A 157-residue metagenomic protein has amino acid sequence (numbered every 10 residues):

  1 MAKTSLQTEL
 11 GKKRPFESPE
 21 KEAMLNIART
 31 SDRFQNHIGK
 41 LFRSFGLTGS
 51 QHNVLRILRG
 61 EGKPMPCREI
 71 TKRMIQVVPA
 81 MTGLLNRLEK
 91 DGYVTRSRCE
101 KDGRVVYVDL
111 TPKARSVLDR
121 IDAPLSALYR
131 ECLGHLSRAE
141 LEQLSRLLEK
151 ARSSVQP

Functional and structural regions predicted by a protein language model:
M1-F16, A139-P157: C-terminal regulatory/oligomerization modules of transcriptional regulators
M1-F45: N-terminal leader segment of winged-helix/HTH proteins
R43, T71-K72, E89-K90: Alpha-helical residues within the helix-turn-helix
V54-L55: Short alpha-helical "packing" element that flanks the helix-turn-helix/winged-helix DNA-binding module
E61-P66: Short capping segments at the starts of secondary-structure elements
N86-R146: Charged, amphipathic alpha-helical coiled-coil/dimerization segments
